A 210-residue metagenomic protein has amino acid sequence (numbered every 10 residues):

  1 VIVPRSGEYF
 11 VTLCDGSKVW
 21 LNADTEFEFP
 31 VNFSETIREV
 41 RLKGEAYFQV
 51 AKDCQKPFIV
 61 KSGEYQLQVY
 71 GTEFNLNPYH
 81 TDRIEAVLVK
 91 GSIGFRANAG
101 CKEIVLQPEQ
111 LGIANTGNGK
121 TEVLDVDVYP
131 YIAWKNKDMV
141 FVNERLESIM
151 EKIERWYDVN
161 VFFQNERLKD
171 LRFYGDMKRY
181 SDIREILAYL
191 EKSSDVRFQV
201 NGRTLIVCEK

Functional and structural regions predicted by a protein language model:
V1-K210: A residue-level detector for the "anchor" residue at the start of short, highly conserved motifs
